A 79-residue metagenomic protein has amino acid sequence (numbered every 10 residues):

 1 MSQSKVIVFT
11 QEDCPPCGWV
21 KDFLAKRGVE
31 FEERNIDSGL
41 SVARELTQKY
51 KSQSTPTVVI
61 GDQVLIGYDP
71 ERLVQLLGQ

Functional and structural regions predicted by a protein language model:
M1-R27: Local sequence-structure signature of Cys/Sec-based thiol-disulfide redox active-site neighborhoods
P15, S41, R72: Short alpha-helical
E30-V42: Thiol-based oxidoreductase modules, predominantly thioredoxin-like and allied folds used for disulfide exchange
Q48-Y50: Major-groove DNA-recognition helix of helix-turn-helix-type DNA-binding domains
P56-I66: A short, hydrophobic beta-strand/beta-hairpin element that forms part of a small beta-sheet core
L73-Q79: Thiol-/selenol-based redox modules, centered on thioredoxin-like and closely related oxidoreductase domains
